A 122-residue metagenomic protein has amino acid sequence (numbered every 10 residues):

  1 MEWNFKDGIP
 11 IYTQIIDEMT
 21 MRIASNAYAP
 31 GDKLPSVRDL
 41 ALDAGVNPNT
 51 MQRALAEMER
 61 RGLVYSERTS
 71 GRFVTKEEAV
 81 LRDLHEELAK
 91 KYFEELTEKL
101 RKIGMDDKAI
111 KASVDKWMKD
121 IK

Functional and structural regions predicted by a protein language model:
M1-K33, D39, E87-K122: Extreme N-terminal segment that seeds HTH/winged-HTH DNA-binding domains in transcriptional regulators
A27-Y28, E57, G62-L63: Short hinge/loop at the helix->beta-strand junction immediately C-terminal to the helix-turn-helix recognition helix
K33-A44, M58: A short alpha-helical element within helix-turn-helix/winged-helix DNA-binding domains across DNA-binding proteins
L34, S66-V74, E78-A79: Short, Lys/Arg-rich nucleic-acid/phosphate-binding segment
D43, R60-L63, I103, D120: Residue cluster at the C-terminal edge of the helix-turn-helix DNA-binding motif
V80-H85: Short, charged/polar, Gly/Pro-enriched secondary-structure boundary elements
